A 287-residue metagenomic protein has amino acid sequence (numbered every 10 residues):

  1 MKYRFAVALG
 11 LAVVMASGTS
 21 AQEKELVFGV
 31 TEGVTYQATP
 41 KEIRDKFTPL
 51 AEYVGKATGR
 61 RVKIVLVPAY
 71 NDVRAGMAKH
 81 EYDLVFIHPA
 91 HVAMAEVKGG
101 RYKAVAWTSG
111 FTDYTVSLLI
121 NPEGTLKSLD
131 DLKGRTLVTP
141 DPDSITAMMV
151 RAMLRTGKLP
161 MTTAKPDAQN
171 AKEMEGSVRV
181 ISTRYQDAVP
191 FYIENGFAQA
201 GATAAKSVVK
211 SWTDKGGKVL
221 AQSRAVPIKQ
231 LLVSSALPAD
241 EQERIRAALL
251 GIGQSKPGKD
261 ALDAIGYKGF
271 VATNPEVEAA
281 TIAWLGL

Functional and structural regions predicted by a protein language model:
A6-A16: Bacterial N-terminal signal peptides
S17-A21: Sec/Tat signal peptide C-region and signal peptidase I cleavage site
Q22-A93: Extracytoplasmic small-molecule ligand-binding "clamshell" domains of the periplasmic binding protein/Venus flytrap
K24, V30-V34, G110-I120, E173-M174 (+3 more regions): Periplasmic-binding protein-like
T31-G55, A90, Y114-F191, N195: Bilobed "Venus flytrap"/periplasmic-binding protein-like clamshell domains and structurally analogous long
V67-D131, D143-I145, T156: Acidic, polar ligand-binding/catalytic clefts
N71-V85, K98, A171-M174, R179-A198 (+1 more regions): Short helices/loops that flank or line small-molecule/ion binding pockets
P89-G99, R151-G157, P190-V219: A ligand-binding cleft/hinge motif common to bilobed small-molecule-binding domains
